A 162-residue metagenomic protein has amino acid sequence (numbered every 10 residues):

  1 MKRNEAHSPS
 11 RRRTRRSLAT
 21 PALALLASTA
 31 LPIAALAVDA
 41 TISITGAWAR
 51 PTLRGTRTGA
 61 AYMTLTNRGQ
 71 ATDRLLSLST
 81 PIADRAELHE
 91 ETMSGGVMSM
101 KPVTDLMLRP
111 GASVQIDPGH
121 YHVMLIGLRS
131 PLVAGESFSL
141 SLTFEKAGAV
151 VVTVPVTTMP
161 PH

Functional and structural regions predicted by a protein language model:
M1-R13, P21-L31: N-terminal secretory signal peptides
I33-A37: Sec/Tat signal peptide C-region and signal peptidase I cleavage site
V38-H162: Compact, glycine-rich, soluble single-domain proteins
